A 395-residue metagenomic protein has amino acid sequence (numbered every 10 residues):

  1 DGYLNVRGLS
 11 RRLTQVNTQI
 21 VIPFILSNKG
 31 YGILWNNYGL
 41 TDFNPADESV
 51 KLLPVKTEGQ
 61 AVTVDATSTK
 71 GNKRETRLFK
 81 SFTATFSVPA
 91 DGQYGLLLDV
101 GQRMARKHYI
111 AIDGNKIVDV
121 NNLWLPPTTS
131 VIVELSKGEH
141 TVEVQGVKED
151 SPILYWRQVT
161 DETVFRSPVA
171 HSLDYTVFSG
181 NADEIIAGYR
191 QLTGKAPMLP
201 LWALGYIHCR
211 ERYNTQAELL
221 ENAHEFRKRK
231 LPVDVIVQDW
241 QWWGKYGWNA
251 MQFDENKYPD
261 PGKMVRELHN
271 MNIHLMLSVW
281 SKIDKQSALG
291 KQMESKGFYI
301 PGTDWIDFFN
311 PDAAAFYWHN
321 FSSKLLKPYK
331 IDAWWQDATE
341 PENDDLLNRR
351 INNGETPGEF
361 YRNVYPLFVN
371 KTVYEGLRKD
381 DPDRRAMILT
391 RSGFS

Functional and structural regions predicted by a protein language model:
D1-R74, K80-T85, D91-M198, R210-E211 (+2 more regions): Catalytic and substrate-binding clefts that recognize carbohydrates or anionic sugar/phosphate headgroups
G30, A203, R385: A residue-level signal for beta-strand positions that form part of recognition/binding surfaces within mature
F79-T85, L125, S167-F178, L201-E211 (+4 more regions): Glycine- and acidic
A90-G92, L204-G205: Short, surface-exposed connector motifs at secondary-structure boundaries
D119, T129, P152, P232-S395: Aromatic- and carboxylate-enriched substrate-binding clefts and catalytic-loop regions of carbohydrate-active enzymes
D183-T193, E221-H224, Y258-K263, D284-K291: Alpha-helical scaffolding within the catalytic cores of extracellular/periplasmic polymer-degrading hydrolases
G188, E218-E225, F316, N320 (+1 more regions): Well-ordered alpha-helical segments embedded in enzymatic catalytic cores
T215-E218, Y365: Short amphipathic alpha-helical segments
